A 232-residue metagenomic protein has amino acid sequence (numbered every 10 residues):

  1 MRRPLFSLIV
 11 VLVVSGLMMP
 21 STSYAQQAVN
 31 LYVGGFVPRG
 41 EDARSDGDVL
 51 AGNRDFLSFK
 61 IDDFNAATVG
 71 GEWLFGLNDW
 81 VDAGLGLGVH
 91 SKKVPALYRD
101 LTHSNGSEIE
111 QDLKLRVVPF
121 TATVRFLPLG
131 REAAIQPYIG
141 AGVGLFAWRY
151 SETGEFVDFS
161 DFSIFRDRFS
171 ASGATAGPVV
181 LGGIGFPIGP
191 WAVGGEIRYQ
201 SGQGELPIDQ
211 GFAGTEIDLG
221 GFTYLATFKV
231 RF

Functional and structural regions predicted by a protein language model:
M1-Q26, F232: Cleavable N-terminal export/targeting peptides
S23-F75, T223, K229-R231: Short glycine/proline- and aromatic-enriched beta-strand/turn motifs that initiate or cap beta-hairpins
A25, D63-V69, K114-F120, I135 (+2 more regions): Residues that define the transmembrane beta-barrel architecture of outer-membrane proteins
A28, G35-V37, E72-V157, F222-F232: Gram-negative (and chloroplast) outer-membrane scaffold detector with strong preference for beta-barrel transmembrane
R44, K92-V94, S170, V180 (+1 more regions): Predominantly the C-terminal beta-signal and adjacent terminal strand-loop region of outer-membrane beta-barrel
G47-R54, R99-S107, V157-F165, G204-I208: Flexible, solvent-exposed coil segments and beta strand-coil junctions, predominantly the extracellular/periplasmic
R54-F59, N105-L113, S163-S170, D209-E216: Extracellular loop and loop/strand-boundary signature of outer-membrane beta-barrel proteins
V118-T121, R125-L127, F159-S170, V180 (+2 more regions): Outer-membrane beta-barrel porins/channels
